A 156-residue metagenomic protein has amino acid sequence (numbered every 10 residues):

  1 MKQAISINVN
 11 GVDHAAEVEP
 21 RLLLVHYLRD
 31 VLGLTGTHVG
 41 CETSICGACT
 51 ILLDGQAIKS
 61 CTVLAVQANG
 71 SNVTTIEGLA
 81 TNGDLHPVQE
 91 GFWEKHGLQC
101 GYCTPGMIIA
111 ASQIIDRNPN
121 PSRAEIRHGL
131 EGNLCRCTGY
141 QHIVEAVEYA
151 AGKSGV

Functional and structural regions predicted by a protein language model:
M1-V156: Signature of N-terminal electron-transfer/Fe-S-associated modules in redox systems
